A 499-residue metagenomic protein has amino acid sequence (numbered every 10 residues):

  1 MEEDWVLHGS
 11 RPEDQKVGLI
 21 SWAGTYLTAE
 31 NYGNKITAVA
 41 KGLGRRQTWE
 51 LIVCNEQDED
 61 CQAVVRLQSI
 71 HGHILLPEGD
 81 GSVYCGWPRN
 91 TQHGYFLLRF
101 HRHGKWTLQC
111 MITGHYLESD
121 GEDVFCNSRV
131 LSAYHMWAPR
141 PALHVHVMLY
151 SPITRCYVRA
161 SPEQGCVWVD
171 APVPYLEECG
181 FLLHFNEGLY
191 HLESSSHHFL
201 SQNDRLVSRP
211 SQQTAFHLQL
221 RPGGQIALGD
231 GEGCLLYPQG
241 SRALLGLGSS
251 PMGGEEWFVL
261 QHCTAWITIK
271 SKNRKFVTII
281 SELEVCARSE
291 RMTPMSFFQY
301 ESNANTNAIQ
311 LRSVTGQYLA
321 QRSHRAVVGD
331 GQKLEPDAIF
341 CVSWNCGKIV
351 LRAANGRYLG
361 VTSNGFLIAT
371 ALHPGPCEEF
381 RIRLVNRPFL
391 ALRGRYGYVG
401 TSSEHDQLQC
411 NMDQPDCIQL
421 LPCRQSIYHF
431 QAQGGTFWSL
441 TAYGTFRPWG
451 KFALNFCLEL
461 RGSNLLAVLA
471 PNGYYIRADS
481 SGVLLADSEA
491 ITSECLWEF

Functional and structural regions predicted by a protein language model:
M1-F499: Lectin-like carbohydrate-binding module/patch detector with strong preference for beta-trefoil
